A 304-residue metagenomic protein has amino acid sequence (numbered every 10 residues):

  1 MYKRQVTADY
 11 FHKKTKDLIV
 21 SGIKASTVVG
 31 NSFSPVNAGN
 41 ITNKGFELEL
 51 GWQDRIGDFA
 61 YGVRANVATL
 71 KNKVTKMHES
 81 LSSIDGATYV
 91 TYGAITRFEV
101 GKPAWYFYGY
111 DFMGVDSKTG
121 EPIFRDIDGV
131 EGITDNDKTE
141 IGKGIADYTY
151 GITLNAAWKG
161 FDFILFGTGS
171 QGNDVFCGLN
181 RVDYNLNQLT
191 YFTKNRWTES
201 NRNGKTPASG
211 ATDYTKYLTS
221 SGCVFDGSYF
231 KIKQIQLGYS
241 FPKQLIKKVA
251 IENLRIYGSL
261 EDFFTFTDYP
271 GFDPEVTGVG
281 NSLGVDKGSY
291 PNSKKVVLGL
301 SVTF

Functional and structural regions predicted by a protein language model:
M1-Y2: Conserved small/polar residues in nucleotide/adenosyl-binding loops
T7, L18-G22, G62, T69-A87 (+2 more regions): Outer-membrane beta-barrel and related beta-rich outer-membrane complex signature in Gram-negative bacteria
A8, L50, V63-A65, L165 (+2 more regions): Membrane-embedded beta-strand positions of outer-membrane beta-barrel proteins
Y10-K16, W52-D54, V67-K73, W158-G160 (+5 more regions): Transmembrane beta-strands of outer-membrane beta-barrel pores
V20, Q53-G144, D268: Conserved small-residue
P35-N43, A87-T119, K194-R196, Y217 (+1 more regions): C-terminal beta-signal and terminal closure region of outer-membrane beta-barrel proteins
K44-L50, Y148-L154, F161, I232-L237 (+1 more regions): Hydrophobic, lipid-facing positions within transmembrane beta-strands of outer-membrane proteins
S170-E261: Extracytoplasmic gating/loop element in the C-terminal half of outer-membrane beta-barrel translocons and assembly
